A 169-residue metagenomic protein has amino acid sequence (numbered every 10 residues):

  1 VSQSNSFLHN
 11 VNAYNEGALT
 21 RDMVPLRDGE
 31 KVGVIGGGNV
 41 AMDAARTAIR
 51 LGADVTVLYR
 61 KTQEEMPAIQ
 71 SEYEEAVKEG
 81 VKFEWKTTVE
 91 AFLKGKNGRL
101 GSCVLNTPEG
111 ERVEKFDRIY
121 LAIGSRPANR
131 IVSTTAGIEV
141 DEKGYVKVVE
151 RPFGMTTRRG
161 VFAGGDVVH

Functional and structural regions predicted by a protein language model:
S2-G29, K115-H169: FAD-site-proximal beta/loop scaffold in flavoenzymes
E16-G52: Rossmann-like NAD(P)H-binding beta-loop-alpha module
E16-R21, K94-V113: Conserved beta-strand-loop-beta-strand element in the redox core of flavoprotein oxidoreductases
L26-R27, I49-R50, E75-V77, K96-G98 (+2 more regions): A structural signal for short secondary-structure junctions
G37, R60-T62, D166: Cofactor-binding loop segments of dinucleotide-utilizing enzymes, especially the Rossmann-like FAD- and NAD(P)+-binding
A45-A91: Rossmann-like dinucleotide-binding cores of NAD(P)H-dependent redox enzymes
K61-E64, T107, G124-P127: Glycine-rich beta-alpha junction loops
